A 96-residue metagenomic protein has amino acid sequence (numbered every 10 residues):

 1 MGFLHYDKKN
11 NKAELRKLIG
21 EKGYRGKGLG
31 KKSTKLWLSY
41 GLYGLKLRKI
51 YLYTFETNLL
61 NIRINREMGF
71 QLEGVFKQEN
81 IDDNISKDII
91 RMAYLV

Functional and structural regions predicted by a protein language model:
M1, H5, W37, G44-L45 (+1 more regions): Long, contiguous binding/interaction regions
M1-K22, L95: Acetyl-CoA-dependent GNAT
E21-K27, E56-T57: Active-site acidic-Proline motif in GNAT/NAT acetyltransferases
Y24, G28-W37: Conserved acetyl-CoA pyrophosphate-binding loop and the N-cap/start of the following alpha-helix in GNAT-like
Y43-Y53: Conserved GNAT acetyl-CoA-binding A-motif
Y51-Y53, Q71-D88: Conserved catalytic-core motifs of GNAT/GCN5-like acyltransferases
L52-I62: Conserved beta-strand-loop-alpha-helix junction that forms the acyl-donor binding cleft
N65, F70, M92: Conserved active-site tyrosine of GNAT-family acetyltransferases
